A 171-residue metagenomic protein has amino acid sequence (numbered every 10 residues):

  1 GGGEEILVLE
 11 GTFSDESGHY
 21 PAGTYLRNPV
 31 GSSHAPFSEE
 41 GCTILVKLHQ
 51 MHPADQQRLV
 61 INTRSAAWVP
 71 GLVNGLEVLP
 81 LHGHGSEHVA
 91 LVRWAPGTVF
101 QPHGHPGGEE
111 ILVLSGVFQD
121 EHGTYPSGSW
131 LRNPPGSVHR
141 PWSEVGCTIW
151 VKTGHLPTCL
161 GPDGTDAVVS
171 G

Functional and structural regions predicted by a protein language model:
G1-D15, A95-T98, H105-E121, S127: Glycine- and acidic-residue-biased ligand/ion/polar-headgroup-sensing regions
G2, H19, V30-A54, P135-P162: Ligand-binding loop in jelly-roll beta-barrel domains
E5, Y25-R27, V78-P80, V89-R93 (+2 more regions): Conserved hydrophobic/aromatic beta-strand scaffold that supports enzyme active sites
S14-S33, Q119-H139, S143: Short acidic-glycine-tyrosine-enriched beta hairpin
T24-Y25, T43, V99, S129-W130 (+1 more regions): Residue-level marker of beta-strand positions
G41-S86, A167-G171: A short, N-terminal "cap"/entry segment at the start of jelly-roll beta-barrel domains of the cupin/DSBH fold
H103-H105, R140: Exposed beta-sheet edge/beta-hairpin loop segments within beta-rich domains
